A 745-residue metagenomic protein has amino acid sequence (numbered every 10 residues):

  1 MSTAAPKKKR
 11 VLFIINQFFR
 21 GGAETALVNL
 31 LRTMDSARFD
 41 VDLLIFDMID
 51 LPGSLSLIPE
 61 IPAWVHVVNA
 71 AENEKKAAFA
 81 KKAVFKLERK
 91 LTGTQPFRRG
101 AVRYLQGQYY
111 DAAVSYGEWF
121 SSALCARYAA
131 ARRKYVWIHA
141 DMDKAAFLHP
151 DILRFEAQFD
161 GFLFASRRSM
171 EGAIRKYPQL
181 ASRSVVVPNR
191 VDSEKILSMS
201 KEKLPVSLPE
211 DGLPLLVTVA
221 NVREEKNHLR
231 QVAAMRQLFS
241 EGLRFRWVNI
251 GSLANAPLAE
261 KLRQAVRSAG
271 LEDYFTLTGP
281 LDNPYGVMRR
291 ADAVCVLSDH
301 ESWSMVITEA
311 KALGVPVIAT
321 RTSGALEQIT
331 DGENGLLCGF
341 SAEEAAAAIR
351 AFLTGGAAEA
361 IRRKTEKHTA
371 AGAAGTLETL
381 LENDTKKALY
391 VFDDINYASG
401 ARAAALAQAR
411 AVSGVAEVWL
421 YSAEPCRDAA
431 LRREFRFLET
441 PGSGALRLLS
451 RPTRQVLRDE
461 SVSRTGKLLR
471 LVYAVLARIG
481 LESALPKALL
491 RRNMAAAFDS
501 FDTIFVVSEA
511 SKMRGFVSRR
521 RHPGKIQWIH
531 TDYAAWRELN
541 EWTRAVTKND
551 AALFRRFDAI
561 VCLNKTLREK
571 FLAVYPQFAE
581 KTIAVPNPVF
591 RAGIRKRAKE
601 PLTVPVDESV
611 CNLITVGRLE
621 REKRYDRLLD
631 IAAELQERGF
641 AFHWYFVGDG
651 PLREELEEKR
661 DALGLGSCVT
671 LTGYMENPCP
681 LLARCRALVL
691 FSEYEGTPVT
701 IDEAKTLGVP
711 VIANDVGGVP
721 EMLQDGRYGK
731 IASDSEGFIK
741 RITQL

Functional and structural regions predicted by a protein language model:
E24-N29, P214-V217, N221-Q237, P257-E260 (+5 more regions): A conserved mid-protein helix/loop that constitutes part of the nucleotide-sugar donor-binding site
L43-L51, V191, V219, R246-E260 (+5 more regions): Glycosyltransferase donor-sugar binding loop
H66-V67, A259-G279, E657-G673: Nucleotide-activated donor-binding/catalytic signature segment of Leloir-type glycosyltransferases, i.e., the conserved
R99-Y109, K144-F164, A488-S500, W542-C562: Membrane-proximal helix-turn-helix segments that form the acceptor-binding/catalytic region of lipid-linked
R168, R190, T566, P588: Carbohydrate-associated surface elements
P280, D299, Y674, E693: Aromatic "clamp/platform" in nucleotide-sugar-dependent glycosyltransferases that forms part of the donor/acceptor
P316-A319, P710-A713: Short hydrophobic beta-strand element within catalytic cores of glycosyltransferases and related nucleotide-activated
D331-G332, L336-A342, R350-G356, D725-E736 (+1 more regions): Conserved acidic donor-binding segment of nucleotide-sugar-dependent glycosyltransferases
